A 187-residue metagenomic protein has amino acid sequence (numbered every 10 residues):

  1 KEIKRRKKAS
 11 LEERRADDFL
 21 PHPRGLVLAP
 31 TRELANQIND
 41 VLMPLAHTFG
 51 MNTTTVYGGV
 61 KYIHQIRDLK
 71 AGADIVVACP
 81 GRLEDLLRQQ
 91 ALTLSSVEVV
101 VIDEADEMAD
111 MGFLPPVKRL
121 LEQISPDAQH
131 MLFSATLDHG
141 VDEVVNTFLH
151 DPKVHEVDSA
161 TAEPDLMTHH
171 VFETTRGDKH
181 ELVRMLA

Functional and structural regions predicted by a protein language model:
K1: Walker A/P-loop
K4-R88, S96-V99, D142-N146, V154-V157 (+1 more regions): Conserved nucleic-acid-binding Ia/Ib motif block in the N-terminal RecA-like helicase ATPase lobe
L26-L28, L45, T54, Q65 (+2 more regions): Interdomain coupling/hinge region of P-loop NTPase helicase/AAA+ cores
